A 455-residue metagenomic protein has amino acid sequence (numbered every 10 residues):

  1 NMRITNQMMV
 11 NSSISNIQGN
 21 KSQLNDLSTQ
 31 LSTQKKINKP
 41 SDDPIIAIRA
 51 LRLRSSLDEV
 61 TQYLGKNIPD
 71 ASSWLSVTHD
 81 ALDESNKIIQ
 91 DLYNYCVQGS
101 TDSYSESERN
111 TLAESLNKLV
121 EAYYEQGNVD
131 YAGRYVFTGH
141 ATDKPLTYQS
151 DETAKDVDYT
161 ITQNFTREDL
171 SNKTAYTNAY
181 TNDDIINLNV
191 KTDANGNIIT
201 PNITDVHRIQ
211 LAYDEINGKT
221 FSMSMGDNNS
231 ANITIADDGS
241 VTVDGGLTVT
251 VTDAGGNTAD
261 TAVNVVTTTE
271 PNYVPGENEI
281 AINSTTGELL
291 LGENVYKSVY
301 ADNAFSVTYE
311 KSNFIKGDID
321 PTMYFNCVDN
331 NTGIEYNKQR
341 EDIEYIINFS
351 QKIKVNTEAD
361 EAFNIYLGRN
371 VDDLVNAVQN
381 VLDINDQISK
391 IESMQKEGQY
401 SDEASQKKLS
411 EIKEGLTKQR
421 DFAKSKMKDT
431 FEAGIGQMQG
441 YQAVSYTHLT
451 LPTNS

Functional and structural regions predicted by a protein language model:
N1-D151, K407-L449, S455: Amphipathic alpha-helical polymerization modules
I17, S28-L31, K35, Y148-K173 (+1 more regions): Polar, low-complexity export/assembly segments characteristic of proteins that are secreted or assemble on the cell
K21, P271-V274, E335-N337: Short, 15-30-residue, compositionally biased linear elements with alpha-helical propensity or flexible coil
K66-N67, G256-V263, D318-C327: Short, positively charged
N94-D238, L290-G292, I315-R369, V444: Amphipathic alpha-helical coiled-coil/heptad-repeat segments
N187, D193-H207, D214-K219, G226 (+7 more regions): Polar/charged alpha-helical tracts
I233-V307, S312: Signature of Asx- and small-polar-rich beta-strand/turn repeats characteristic of beta-solenoid architectures
